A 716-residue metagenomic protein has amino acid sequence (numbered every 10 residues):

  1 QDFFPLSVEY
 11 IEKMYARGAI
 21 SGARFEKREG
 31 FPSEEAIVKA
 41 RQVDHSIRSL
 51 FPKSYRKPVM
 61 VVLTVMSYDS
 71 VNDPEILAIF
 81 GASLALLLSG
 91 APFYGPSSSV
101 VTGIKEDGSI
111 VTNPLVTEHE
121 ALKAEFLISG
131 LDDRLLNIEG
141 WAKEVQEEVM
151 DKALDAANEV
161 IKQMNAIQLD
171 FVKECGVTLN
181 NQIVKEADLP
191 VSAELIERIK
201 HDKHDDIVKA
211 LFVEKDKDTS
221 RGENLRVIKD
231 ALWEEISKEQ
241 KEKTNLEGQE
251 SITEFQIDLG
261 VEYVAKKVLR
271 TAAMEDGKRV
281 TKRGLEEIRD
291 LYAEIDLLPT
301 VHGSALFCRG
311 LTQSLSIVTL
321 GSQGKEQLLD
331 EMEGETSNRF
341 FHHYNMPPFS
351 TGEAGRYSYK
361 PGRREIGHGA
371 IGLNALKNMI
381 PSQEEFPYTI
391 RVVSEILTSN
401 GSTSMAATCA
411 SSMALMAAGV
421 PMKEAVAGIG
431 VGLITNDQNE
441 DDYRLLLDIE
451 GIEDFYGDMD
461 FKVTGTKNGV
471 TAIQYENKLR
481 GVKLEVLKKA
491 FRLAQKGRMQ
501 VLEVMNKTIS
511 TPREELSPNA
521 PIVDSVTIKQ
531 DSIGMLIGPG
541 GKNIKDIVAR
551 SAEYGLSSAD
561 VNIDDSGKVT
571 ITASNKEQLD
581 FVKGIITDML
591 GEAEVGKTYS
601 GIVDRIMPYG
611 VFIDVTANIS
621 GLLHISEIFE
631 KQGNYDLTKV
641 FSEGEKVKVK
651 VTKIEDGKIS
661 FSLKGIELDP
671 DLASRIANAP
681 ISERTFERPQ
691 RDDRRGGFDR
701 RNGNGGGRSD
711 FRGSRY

Functional and structural regions predicted by a protein language model:
Q1, N72-G90, I295-V318, N400-P421 (+1 more regions): Conserved phosphate/anionic-ligand binding catalytic regions in large, soluble enzymes, centered on
Q1-M60, V65-S67, N72, D132 (+7 more regions): Glycine-rich, flexible beta-strand/loop modules in the N-terminal catalytic cores of phosphate-handling
Q1-P5, I183-G334, P521-M535, N543-I544 (+1 more regions): Extended amphipathic alpha-helical scaffolds
D2-I11, A78-G81, Q249, E254-F255 (+5 more regions): Conserved glycine-bearing catalytic or ligand-binding loops at nucleotide- and phosphate-handling centers of large
K53-V59, Y94-P96, M164-I183, T219 (+6 more regions): Flexible, glycine/charged-enriched surface loops at secondary-structure junctions
G90-D216, L415-E514: Mobile "lid/hinge" segments at catalytic clefts and subdomain interfaces of large enzymes
T178-P190, Q500-V526, D580-S600: Long, charged amphipathic helices and adjacent flexible linkers at domain junctions
N519-P521, I528-Y716: Single-stranded RNA-binding regions, centering on S1/OB-family and related RNA-binding modules
